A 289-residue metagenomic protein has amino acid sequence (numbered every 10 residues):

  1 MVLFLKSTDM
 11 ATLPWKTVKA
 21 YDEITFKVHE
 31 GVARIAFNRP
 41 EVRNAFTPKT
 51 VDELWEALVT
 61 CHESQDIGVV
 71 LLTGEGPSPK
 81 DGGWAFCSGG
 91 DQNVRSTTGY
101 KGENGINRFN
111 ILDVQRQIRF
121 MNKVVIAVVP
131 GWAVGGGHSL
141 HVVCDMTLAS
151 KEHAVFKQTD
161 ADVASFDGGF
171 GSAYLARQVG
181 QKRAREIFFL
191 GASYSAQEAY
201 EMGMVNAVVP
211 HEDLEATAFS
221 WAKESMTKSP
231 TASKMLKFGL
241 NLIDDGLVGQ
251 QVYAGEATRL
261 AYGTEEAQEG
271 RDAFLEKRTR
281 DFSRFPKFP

Functional and structural regions predicted by a protein language model:
V2-E75: Conserved CoA-thioester-binding segment of acyl-CoA-metabolizing enzymes
P40, D81, A149-A154, V205-V252 (+3 more regions): C-terminal long alpha-helix characteristic of the crotonase
V42, G74-Q117, D162-A164: Glycine- (often His-adjacent) and acidic-residue-rich active-site loop that binds/positions the CoA thioester
V114-F120, V128, V134-F188, M202 (+2 more regions): CoA-thioester-processing core
M146, E186, L190-A192, E198 (+3 more regions): Well-ordered beta-strand positions
